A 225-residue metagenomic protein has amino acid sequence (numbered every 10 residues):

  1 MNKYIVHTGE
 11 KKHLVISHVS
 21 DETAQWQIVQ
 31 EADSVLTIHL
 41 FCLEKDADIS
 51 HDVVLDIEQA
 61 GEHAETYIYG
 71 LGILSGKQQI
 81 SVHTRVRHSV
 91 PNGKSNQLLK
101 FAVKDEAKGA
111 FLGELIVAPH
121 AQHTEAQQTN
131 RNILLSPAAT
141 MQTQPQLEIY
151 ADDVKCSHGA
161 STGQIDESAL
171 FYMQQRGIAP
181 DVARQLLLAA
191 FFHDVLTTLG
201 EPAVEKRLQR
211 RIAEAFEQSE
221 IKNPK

Functional and structural regions predicted by a protein language model:
M1-F171, Q175-I178, L199, K206-S219: Conserved beta-strand/loop scaffold segments within soluble protein domains that form the structured core and edges
Y172-D194: Extended amphipathic alpha-helical segments enriched in small hydrophobics
F192, L196-A203: C-terminal helix-coil-helix/basic helical segment that borders enzyme active sites and/or dimer interfaces and provides
S219-K225: Short, basic, low-complexity termini and linkers enriched in Ser/Thr/Gly/Pro that act as targeting/leader peptides
